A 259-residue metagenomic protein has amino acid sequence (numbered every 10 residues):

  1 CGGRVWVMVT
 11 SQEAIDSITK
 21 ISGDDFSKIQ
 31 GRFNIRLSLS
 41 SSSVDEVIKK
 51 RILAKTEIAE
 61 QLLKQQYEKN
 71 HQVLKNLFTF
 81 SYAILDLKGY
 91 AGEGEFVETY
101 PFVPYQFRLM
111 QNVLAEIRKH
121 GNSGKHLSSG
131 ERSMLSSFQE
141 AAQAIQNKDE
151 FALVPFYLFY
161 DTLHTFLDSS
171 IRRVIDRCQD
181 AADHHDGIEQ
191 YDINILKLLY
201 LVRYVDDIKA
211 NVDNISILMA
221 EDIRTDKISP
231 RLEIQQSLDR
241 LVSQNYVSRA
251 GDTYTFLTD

Functional and structural regions predicted by a protein language model:
C1, V5-T10, A14, D192-I195 (+4 more regions): Extended, hydrophobic alpha-helical segments in both membrane/secreted and soluble proteins
G2-I84, R240-S243: The catalytic "switch" region of P-loop NTPases
V7-T10, L37, I48, M110 (+4 more regions): Generic structural hydrophobic/aromatic packing signal, biased to beta-strands
E13-D16, D207, T255: Surface-exposed, flexible loop/turn segments at secondary-structure boundaries
L62-L63, N76-I193, V202-N211, E221-P230 (+2 more regions): C-terminal helical "lid" subdomain and adjoining coupling/linker elements of P-loop NTPases
Q235-D239: Short, hydrophobic-biased segments on the C-terminal half of alpha helices that form "recognition helices"
T253-D259: Minor-groove-contacting beta-hairpin "wing" of winged helix-turn-helix DNA-binding domains
